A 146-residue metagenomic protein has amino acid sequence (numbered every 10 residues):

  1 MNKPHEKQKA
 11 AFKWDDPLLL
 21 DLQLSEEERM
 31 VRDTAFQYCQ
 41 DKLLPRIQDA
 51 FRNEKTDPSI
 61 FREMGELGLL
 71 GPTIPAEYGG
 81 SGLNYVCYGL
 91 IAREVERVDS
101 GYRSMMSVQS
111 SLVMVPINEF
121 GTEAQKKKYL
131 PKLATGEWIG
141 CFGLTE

Functional and structural regions predicted by a protein language model:
M1-E27: Intrinsic disorder at enzyme termini
M30, Q37, K42-E146: Glycine-rich flavin
